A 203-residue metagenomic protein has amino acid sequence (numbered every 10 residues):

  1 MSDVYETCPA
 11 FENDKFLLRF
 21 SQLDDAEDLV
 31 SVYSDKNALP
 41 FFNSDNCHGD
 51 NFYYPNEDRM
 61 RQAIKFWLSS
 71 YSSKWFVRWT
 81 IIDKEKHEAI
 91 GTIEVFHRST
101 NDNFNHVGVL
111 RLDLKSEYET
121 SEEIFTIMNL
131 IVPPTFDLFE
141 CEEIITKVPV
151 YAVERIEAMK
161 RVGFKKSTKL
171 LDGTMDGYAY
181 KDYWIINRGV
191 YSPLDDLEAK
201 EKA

Functional and structural regions predicted by a protein language model:
M1-F42, R78-A203: Acyl-donor (CoA/ACP) binding surface of acyl/acetyltransferases
F16-L17, C47-D50, L68, T146: A general structural-boundary detector
L39-Y54: A short gly/proline-enriched turn/hairpin at secondary-structure junctions
D50-D58, Y118, E122: Charge-dense, low-complexity intrinsically disordered segments
F52, R59-T80: A short helix-loop-beta-strand connector motif used in the catalytic cores of GNAT acetyltransferases and, in some
F52-P55, A63-K65, K169, Y178-Y180: Short, intrinsically disordered/low-complexity patches at protein termini and at juxtamembrane boundaries
E57, R61-I64, F125-N129: Short, well-ordered alpha-helical scaffold segments within catalytic/effector domains
